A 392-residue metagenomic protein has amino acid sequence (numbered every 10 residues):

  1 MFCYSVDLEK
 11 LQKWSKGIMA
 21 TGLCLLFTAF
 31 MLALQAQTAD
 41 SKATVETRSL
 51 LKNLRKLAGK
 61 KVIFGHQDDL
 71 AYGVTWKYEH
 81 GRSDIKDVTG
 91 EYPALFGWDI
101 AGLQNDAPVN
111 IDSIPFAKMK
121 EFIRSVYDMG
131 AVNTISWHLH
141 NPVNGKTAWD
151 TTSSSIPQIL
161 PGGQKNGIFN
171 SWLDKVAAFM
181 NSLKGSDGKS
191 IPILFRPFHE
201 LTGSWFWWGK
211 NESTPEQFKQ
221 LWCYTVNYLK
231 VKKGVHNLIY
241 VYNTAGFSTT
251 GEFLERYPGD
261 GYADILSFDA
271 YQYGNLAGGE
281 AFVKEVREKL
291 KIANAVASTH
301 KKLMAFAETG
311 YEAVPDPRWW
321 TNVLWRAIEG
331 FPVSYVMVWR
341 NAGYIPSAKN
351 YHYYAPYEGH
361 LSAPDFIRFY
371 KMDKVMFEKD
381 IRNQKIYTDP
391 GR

Functional and structural regions predicted by a protein language model:
M1-Q37: Bacterial Sec-dependent N-terminal signal peptides
Q37-L95, D112, I381-R392: N-terminal module-boundary/linker segments of secreted carbohydrate-active enzymes
R48-L50, W76-I85, A117-K120, A178-F179 (+3 more regions): Alpha-helical scaffolding within the catalytic cores of extracellular/periplasmic polymer-degrading hydrolases
G65-Q67, L303-R392: Substrate-binding cleft of secreted/luminal carbohydrate-active enzymes
H66, R196-P197, V226, K230-G251 (+1 more regions): Aromatic-lined carbohydrate-recognition surfaces of secreted/lumenal glycan-active proteins
D69-Y78, L103-A117, N243-E252, Y271-V286 (+2 more regions): Acidic-and-aromatic substrate-binding clefts and catalytic sites of carbohydrate-active enzymes
A101-V226, V231, V235: Substrate-binding cleft of extracellular glycoside hydrolase catalytic domains
T250, R256-E312, K349-D380: Glycoside hydrolase catalytic-domain groove-lining segments
